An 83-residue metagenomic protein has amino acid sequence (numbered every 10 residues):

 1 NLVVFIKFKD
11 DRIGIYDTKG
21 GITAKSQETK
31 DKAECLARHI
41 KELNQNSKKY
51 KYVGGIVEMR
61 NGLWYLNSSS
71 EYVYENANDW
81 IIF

Functional and structural regions predicted by a protein language model:
N1-F83: Electrostatic, structured charged patches in enzyme active sites and in nucleic-acid/phosphate-binding
